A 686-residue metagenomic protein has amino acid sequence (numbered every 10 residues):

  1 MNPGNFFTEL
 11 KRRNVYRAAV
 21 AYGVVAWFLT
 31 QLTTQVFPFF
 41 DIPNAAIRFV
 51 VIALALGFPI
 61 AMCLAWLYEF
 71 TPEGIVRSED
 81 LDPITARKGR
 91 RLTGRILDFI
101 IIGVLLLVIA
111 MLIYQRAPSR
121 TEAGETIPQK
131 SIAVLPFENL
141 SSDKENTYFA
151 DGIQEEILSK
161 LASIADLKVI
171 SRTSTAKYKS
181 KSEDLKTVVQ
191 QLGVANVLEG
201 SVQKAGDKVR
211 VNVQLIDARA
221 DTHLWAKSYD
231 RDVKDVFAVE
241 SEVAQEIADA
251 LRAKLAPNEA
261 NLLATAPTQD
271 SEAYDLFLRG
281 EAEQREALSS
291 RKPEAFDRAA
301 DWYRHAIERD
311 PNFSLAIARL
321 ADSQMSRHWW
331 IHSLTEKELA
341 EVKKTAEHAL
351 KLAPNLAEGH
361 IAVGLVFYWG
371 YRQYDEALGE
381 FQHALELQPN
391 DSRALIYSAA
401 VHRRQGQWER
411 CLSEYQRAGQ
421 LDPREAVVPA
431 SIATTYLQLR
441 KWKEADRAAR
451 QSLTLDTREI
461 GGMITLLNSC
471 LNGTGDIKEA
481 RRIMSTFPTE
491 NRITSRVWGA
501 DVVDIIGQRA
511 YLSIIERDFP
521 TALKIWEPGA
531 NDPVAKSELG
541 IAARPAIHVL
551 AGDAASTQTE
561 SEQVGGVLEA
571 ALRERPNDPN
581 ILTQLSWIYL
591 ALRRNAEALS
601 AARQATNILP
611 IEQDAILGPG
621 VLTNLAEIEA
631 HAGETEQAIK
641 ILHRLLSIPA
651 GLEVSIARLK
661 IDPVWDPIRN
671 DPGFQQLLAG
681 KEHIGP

Functional and structural regions predicted by a protein language model:
M1-P118: An N-terminal, helix-rich hydrophobic module
G4, V36, R90-H548, D553-E562 (+5 more regions): Acidic, proline/glycine-rich low-complexity intrinsically disordered segments
R13, I164, D310, A353 (+4 more regions): Acidic-histidine catalytic/liganding microenvironments
S485-E490, L642-A650, E682: TPR/TPR-like (Sel1-like) alpha-helical repeat modules
E538-G540, D578-I588, D614-A630, A657: Amphipathic alpha-helical protein-interaction segments enriched in hydrophobic
S586, A626, A638, I668 (+1 more regions): Hydrophobic, well-ordered secondary-structure elements that form the walls of internal hydrophobic environments
E629-K660: C-terminal structured "cap/appendage" subdomains that terminate the fold
A657-P686: Terminal, low-structured helical/coil segments at or just beyond the last alpha-helical repeat
